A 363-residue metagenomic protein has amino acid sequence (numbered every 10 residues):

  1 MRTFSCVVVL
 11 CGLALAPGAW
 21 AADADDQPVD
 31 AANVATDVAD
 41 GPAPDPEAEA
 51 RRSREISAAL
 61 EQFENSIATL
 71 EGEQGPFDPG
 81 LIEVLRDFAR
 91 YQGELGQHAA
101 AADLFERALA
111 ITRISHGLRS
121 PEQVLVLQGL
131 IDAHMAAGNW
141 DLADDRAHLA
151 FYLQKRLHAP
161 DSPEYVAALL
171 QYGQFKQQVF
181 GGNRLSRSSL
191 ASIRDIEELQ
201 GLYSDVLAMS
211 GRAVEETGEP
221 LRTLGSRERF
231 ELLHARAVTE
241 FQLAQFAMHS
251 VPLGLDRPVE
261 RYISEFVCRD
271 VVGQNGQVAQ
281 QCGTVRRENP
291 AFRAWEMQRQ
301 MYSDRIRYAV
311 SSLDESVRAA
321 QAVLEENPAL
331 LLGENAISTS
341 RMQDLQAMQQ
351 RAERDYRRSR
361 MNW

Functional and structural regions predicted by a protein language model:
M1-W363: Intrinsic-disorder-linked linear interaction elements in eukaryotic regulatory proteins
